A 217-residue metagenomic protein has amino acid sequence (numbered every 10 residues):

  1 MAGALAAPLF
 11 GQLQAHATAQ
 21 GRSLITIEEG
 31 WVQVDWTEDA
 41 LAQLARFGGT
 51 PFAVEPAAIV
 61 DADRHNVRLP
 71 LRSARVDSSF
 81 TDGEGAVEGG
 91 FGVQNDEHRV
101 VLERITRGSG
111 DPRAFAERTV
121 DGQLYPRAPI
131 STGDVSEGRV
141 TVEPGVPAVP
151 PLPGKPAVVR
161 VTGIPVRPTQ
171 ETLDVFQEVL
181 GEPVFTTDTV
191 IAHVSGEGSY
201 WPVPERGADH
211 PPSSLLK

Functional and structural regions predicted by a protein language model:
M1-A15: Secretory targeting and sorting signals
H16-Q94, R99, R104-K217: Extracytosolic secretory-pathway proteins
